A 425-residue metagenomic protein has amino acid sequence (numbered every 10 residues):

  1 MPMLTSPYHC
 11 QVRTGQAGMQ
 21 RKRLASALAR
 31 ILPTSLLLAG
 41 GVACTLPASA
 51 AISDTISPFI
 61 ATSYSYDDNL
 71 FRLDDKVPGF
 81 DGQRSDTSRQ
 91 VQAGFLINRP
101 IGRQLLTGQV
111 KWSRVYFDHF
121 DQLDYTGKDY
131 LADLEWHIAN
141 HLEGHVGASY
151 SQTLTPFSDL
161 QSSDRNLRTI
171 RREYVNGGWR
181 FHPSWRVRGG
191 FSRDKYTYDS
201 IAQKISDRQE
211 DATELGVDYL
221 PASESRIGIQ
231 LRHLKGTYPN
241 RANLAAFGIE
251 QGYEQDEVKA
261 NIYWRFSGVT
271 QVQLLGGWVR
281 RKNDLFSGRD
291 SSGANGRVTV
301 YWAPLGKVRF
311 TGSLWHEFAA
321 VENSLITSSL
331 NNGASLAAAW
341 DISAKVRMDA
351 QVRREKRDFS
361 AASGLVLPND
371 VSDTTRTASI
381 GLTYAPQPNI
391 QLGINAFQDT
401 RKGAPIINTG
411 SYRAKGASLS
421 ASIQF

Functional and structural regions predicted by a protein language model:
M1-S53: Cleavable N-terminal export/targeting peptides
A50-F425: Gram-negative and organellar
